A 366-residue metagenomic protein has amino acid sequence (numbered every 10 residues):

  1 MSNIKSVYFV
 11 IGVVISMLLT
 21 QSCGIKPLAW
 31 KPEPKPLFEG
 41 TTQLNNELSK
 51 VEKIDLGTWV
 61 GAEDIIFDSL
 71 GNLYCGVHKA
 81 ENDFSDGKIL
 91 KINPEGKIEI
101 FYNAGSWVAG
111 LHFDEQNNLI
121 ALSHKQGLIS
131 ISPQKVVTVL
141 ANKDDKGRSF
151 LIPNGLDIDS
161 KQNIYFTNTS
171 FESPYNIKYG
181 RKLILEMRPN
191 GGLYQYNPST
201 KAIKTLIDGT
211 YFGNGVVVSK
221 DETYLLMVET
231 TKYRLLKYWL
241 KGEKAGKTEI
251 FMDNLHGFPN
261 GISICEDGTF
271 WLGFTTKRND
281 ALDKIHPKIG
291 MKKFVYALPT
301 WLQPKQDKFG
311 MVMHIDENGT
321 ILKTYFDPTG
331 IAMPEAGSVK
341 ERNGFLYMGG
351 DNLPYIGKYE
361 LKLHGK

Functional and structural regions predicted by a protein language model:
M1-S6: Positively charged n-region of N-terminal signal peptides that target proteins for export
V10-L18: Bacterial N-terminal signal peptides
M17-K366: Sequence-structural signature of mature extracellular/luminal beta-sheet repeat domains, prominently beta-propellers
